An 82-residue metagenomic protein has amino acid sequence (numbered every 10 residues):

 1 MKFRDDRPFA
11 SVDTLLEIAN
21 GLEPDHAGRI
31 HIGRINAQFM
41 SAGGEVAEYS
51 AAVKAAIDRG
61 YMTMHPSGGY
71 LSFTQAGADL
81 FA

Functional and structural regions predicted by a protein language model:
M1-A47: Short amphipathic alpha-helical interface segments
T14, R34, A51-A55, S72-Q75: Amphipathic alpha-helical interaction segments
N20, V53, I57, A78-D79: Residues within alpha-helical segments
S41, Y61, D79-A82: Alpha-helix boundary/capping detector
G43-D58: Short amphipathic alpha-helical interaction segments
D58-S67: A short, conserved structural fragment
P66-A82: Accessory beta->alpha helical hairpin/"wing" motif in late/C-terminal subdomains of nucleic-acid enzymes
